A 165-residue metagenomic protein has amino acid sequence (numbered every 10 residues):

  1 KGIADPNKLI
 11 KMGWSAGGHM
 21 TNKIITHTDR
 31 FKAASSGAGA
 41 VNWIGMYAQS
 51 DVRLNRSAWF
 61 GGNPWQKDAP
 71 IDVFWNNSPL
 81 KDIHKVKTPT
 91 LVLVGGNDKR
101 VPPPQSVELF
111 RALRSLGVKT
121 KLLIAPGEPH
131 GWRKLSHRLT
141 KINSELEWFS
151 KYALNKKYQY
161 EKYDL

Functional and structural regions predicted by a protein language model:
K1-L165: Active-site-proximal cap/loop segments of hydrolase catalytic domains
